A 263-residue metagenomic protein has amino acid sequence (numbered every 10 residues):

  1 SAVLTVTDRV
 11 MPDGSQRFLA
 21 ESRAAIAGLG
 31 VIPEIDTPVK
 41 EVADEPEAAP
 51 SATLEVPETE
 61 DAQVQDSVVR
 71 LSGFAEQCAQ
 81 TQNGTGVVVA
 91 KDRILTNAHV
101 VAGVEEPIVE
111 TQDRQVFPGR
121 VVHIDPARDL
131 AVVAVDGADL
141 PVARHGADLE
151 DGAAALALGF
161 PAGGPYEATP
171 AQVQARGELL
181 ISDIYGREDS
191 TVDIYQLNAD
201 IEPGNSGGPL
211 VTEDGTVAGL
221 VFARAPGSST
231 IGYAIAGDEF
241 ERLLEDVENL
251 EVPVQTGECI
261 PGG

Functional and structural regions predicted by a protein language model:
V3-V87, E106, L244-G263: N-terminal activation segment of mature serine protease catalytic domains
V42, E60-D61, V68-V69, V87-V88 (+6 more regions): Hydrophobic aliphatic residue packing
D61-V64, V88, I124-P126, D148-E150 (+4 more regions): Extracellular/periplasmic catalytic domains that process cell-envelope and extracellular macromolecules
Q65-S72, A131-V142, E167-G257: Active-site region of chymotrypsin-like
A75-N83, A90-E167, E251-T256: Conserved active-site neighborhood of the chymotrypsin/trypsin-like protease fold
